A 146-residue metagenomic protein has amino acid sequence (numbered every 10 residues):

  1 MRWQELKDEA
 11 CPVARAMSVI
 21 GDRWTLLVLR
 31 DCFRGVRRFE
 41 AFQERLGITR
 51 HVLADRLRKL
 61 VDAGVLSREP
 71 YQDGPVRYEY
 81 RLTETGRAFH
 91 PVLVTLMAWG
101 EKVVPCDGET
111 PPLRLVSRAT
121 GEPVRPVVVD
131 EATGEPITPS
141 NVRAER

Functional and structural regions predicted by a protein language model:
M1-D8: A detector for short, charged/polar N-terminal pre-domain segments
C11-T49: N-terminal helix-turn-helix DNA-binding core of bacterial DNA-binding proteins
A16, L26, A63, V92-V104: Alpha-helical linker/hinge and terminal dimerization helices associated with HTH transcriptional regulators
G21, Q72-L93: Basic, amphipathic "hinge/linker" alpha-helix immediately C-terminal to the N-terminal HTH DNA-binding motif
L29, R37-F42, L57, V92 (+1 more regions): Extended, folded domain segments that form the structural surfaces/walls around functional sites
F39, Q43-Y71, P75: Canonical helix-turn-helix DNA-binding module
V94, A98-R146: C-terminal regulatory/oligomerization modules of transcriptional regulators
